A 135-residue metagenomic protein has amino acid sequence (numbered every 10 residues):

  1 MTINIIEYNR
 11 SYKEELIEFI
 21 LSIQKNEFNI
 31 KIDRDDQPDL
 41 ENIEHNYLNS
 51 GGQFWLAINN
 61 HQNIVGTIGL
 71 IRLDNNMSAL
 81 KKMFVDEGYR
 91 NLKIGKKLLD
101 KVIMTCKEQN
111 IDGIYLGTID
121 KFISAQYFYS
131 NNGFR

Functional and structural regions predicted by a protein language model:
I3, E7-K81, D86-E87, L99-K101 (+1 more regions): Acetyl-CoA-dependent GNAT
I6, I71, R90, I123 (+1 more regions): Nucleotide phosphate-binding site architecture
D86-L92, D120-K121: Active-site acidic-Proline motif in GNAT/NAT acetyltransferases
R90, K107, S130: Short polybasic/polar patches that bind polyanions
K93, N110, G133: Short glycine-rich hinge loops at helix-strand junctions in the catalytic core of two-component histidine kinases
K96, D120-R135: Conserved active-site alpha-helix within GNAT-family acetyltransferase domains
C106-T118: Conserved GNAT acetyl-CoA-binding A-motif
